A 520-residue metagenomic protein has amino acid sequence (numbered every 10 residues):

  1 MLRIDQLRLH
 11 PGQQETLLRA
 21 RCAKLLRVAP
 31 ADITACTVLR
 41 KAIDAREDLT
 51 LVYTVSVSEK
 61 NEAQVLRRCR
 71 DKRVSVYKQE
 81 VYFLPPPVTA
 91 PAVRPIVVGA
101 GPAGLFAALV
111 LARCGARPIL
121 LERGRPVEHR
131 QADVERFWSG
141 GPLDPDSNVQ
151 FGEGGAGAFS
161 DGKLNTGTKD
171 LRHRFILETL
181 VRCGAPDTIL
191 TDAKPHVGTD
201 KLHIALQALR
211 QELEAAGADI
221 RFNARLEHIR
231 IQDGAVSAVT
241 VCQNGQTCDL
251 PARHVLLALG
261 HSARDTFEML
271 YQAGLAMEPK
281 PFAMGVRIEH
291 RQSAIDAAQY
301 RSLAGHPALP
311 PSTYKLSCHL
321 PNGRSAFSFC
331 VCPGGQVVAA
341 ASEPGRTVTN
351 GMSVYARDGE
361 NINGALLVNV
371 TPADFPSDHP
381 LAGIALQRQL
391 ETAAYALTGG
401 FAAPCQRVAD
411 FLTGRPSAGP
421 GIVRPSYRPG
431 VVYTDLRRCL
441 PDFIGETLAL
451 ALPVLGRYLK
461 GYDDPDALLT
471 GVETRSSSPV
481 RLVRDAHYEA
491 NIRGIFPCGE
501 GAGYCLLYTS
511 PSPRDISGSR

Functional and structural regions predicted by a protein language model:
R46-D48, E135-D219, R225, L275 (+2 more regions): Conserved N-terminal/central alpha/beta ligand/cofactor-binding core
L49-V65, V432-G503: A glycine-rich dinucleotide-binding beta-alpha-beta segment and adjacent secondary-structure elements that constitute
R94-L120: N-terminal Rossmann-like FAD-binding beta1-loop-alpha1 element of flavoenzymes
F222-A235: A conserved short coil-to-beta-strand element within the FAD-binding core of flavoproteins
L250-G260: Short hydrophobic core segments
P279-V368: Mid-to-C-terminal "cap/lid" subdomains and adjacent gly/pro-rich loops that border and regulate access to redox
V354-R475: Helix-rich C-terminal "cap"/substrate-channel and partner-interaction subdomain that packs against the flavin-binding
Y508-D515: Conserved small/polar residues in nucleotide/adenosyl-binding loops
